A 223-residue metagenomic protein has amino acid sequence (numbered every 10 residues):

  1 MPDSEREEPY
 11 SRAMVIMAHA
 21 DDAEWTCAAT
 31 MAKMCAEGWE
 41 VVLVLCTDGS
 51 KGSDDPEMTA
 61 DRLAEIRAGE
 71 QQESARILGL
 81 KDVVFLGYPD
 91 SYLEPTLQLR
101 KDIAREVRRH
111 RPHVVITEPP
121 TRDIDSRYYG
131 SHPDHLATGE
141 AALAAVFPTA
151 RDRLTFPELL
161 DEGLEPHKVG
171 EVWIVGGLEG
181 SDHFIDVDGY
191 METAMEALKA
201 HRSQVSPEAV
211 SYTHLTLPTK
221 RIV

Functional and structural regions predicted by a protein language model:
M1-M14, L97-L215: Metal-dependent de-N-acetylase/amidase catalytic core
M1-R111: Active-site rim/loop-helix segments in enzyme catalytic domains that contact anionic ligands
W25-A28, E140, I222: Generic hydrophobic alpha-helical membrane-span motif
T47, L86-P89, E118, V175 (+1 more regions): Conserved residues at the C-terminal ends of beta-strands
R76-L80, K199, P218-T219: Charged, amphipathic alpha-helical interaction segments
F85, D90, D182-F184, D188 (+1 more regions): Generic secondary-structure boundary/loop-capping signal
H214-V223: Single conserved hydrophobic/aromatic residue that forms the stacking wall/gate of nucleotide- or nucleobase-binding
